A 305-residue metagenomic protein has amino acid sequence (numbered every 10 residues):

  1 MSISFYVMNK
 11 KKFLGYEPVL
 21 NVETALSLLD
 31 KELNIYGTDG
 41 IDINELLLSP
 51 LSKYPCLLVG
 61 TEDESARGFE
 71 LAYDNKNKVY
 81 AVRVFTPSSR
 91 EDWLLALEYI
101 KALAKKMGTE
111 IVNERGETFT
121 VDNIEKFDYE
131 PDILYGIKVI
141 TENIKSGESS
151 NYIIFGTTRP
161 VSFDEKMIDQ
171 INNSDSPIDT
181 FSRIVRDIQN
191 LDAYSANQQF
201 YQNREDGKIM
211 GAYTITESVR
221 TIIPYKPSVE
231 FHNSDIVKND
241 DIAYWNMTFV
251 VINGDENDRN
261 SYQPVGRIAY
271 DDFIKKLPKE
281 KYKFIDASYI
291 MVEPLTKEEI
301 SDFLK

Functional and structural regions predicted by a protein language model:
M1-K305: Acidic (Asp/Glu-rich) sequence patches and key acidic residues that form negatively charged surfaces used
